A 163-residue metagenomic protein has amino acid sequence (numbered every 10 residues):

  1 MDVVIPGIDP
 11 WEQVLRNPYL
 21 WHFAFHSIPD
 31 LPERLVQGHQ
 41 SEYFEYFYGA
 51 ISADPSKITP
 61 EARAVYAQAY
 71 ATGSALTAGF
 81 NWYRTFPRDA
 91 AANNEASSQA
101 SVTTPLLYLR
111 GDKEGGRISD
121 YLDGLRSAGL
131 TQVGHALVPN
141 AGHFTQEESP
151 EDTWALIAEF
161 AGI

Functional and structural regions predicted by a protein language model:
M1-V138, A158-I163: Flexible "cap/lid" subdomain of the alpha/beta-hydrolase fold that forms the substrate-access gate
A141-P150, W154: Catalytic histidine-centered segment of alpha/beta-hydrolase-like enzymes
